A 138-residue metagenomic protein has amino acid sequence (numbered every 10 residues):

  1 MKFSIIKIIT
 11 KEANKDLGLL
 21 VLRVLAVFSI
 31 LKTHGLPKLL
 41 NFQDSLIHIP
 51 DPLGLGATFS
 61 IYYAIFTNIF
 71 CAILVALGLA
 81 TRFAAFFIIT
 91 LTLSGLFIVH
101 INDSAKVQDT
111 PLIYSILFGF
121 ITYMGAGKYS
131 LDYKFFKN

Functional and structural regions predicted by a protein language model:
M1-L40, T58-F66, F70, L77-N138: Extended, low-polarity transmembrane helix blocks
S45-T58: Perimembrane loop-to-helix junctions flanking transmembrane segments
L46, F70-I73: A general structural signal for well-ordered alpha-helical packing
